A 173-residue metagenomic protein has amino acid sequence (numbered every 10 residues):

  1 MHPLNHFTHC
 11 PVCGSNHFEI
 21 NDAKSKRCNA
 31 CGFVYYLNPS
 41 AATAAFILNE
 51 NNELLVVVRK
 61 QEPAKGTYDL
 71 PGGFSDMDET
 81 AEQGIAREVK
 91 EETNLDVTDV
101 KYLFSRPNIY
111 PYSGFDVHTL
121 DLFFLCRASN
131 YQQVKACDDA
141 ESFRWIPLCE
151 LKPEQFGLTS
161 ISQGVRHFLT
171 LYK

Functional and structural regions predicted by a protein language model:
P3-F7, K24, A41: Short metal-coordination and nucleic-acid-contact micro-motifs, chiefly zinc-binding Cys/His arrays
C10-C13, C28-C31: Short cysteine-rich clusters marking metal-coordination/redox-active sites
F18-E19, Y36: Short functional micro-motifs and their immediate structural scaffolds
E19-S25: Short linker/helix segments within small regulatory modules
A30-L54, F74: Conserved N-terminal beta-strand and adjoining loop/helix that marks the start of the Nudix/MutT-like hydrolase domain
N49-E91: Conserved Nudix-box catalytic region and its N-terminal flanking loop in Nudix hydrolases and closely related
F104-Q132: Active-site-adjacent beta-strand/loop module that shapes the phosphate/pyrophosphate-binding cleft
K135-V165: NUDIX/MutT-family hydrolases
